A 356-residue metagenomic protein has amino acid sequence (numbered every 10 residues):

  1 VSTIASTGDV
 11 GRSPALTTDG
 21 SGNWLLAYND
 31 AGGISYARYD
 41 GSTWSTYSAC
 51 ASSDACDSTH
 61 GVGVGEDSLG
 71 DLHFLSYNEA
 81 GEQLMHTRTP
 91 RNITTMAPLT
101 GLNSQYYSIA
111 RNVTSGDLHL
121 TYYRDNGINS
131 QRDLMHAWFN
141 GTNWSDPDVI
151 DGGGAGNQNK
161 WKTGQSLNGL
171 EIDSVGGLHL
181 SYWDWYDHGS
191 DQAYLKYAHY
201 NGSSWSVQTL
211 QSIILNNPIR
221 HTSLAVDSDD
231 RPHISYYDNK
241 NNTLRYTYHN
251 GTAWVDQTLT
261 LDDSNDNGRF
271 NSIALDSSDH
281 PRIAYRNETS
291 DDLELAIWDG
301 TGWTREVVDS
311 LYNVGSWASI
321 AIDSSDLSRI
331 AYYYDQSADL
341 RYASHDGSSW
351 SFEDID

Functional and structural regions predicted by a protein language model:
V1-D356: Extracellular, repeat-based ectodomains that mediate carbohydrate processing or recognition
